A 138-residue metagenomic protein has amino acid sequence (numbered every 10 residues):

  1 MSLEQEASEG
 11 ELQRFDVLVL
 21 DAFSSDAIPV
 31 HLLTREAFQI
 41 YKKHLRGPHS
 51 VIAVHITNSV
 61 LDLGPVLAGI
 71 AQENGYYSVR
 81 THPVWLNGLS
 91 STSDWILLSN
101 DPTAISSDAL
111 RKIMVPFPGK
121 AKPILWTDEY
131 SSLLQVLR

Functional and structural regions predicted by a protein language model:
M1-E9, P65, E73-R138: Soluble small-group transferase modules, centered on the S-adenosyl donor enzyme superfamily
M1-L67, N74-R80: The AdoMet/dcAdoMet-binding core of the Class I SAM-like
